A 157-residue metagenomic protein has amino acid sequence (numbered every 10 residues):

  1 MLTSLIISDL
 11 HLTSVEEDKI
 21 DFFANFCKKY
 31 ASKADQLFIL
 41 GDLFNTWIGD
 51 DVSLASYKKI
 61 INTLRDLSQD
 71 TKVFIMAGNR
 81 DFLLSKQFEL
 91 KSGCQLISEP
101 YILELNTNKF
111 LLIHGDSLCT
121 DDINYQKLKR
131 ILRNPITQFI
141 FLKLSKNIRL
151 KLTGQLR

Functional and structural regions predicted by a protein language model:
L2-L5, L12-L105: Core catalytic region of metal-dependent phosphoesterases/phosphodiesterases, especially metallo-beta-lactamase-like
T3-H11, K109-D116: Active-site-proximal beta-strand elements of phosphoester/diester hydrolases
L5-D9, D42-F44, I148-R157: Short, basic/glycine-rich phosphate-binding loops at helix/coil junctions that contact nucleotide phosphates
K19-D21, F88, L111, N124-L128 (+1 more regions): Surface-exposed beta-strand edges and their flanking turn/coil or helix-capping segments
Q95-Q126: Hydrophobic, well-structured mid-protein blocks that either form specific transmembrane helices
G115-R157: Active-site-proximal loop/helix segment associated with metal-binding centers of metalloenzymes
